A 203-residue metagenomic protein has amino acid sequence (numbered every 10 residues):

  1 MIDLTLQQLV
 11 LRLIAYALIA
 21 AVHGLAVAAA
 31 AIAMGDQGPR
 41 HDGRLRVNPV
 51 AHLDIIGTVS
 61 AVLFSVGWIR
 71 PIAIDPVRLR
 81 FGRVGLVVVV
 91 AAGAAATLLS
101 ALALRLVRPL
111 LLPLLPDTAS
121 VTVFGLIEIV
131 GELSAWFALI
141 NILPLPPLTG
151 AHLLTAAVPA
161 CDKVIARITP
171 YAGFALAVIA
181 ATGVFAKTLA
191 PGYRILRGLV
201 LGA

Functional and structural regions predicted by a protein language model:
M1-A203: Hydrophobic transmembrane alpha-helices and their immediate loop junctions in multi-pass integral membrane proteins
